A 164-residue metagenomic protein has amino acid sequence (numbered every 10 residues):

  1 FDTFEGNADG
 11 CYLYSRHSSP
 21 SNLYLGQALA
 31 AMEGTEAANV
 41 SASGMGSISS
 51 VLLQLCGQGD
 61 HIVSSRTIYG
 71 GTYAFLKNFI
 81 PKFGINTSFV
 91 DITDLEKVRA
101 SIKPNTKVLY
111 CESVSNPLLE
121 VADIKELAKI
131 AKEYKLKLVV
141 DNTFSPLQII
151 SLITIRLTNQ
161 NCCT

Functional and structural regions predicted by a protein language model:
F1-G46, G71-N78: Conserved N-terminal alpha-helix of the aminotransferase class I/II PLP-enzyme fold
A38-T164: Conserved PLP-enzyme active-site core in the AAT-like
